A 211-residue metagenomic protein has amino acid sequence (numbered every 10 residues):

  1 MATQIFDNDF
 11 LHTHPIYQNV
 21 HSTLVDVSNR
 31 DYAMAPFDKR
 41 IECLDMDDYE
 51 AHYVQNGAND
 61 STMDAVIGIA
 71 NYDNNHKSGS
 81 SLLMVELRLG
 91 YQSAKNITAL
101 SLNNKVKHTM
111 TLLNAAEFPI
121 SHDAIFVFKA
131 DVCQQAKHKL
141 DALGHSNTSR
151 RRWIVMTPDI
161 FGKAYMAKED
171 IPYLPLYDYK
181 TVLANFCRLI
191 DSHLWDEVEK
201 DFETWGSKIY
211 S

Functional and structural regions predicted by a protein language model:
M1-D60, I69-N71: Acidic-basic catalytic patches of nuclease active cores, encompassing PD-(D/E)XK and other metal-cofactor nuclease
A2-T3, A65-V66, V85-R88, T204-W205 (+1 more regions): Structured catalytic/translocation cores of nucleotide/phosphate-coupled proteins
I5, F118, D123-S211: Domain-level recognition of nuclease-like catalytic cores that cleave nucleotide substrates
D60-S61, N104: Generic alpha-helix structural propensity
T62, G79-S81, S121: A structure-centric signal for secondary-structure junctions around beta-strands
A65-I67, N71, S80-Q92, T109: Conserved catalytic cores of phosphodiester-cleaving nucleases, focusing on short active-site segments
A70-K77, L113-E117: Alpha-helix termini
G90-Q135, A142: Catalytic cores of nucleic-acid endonucleases
